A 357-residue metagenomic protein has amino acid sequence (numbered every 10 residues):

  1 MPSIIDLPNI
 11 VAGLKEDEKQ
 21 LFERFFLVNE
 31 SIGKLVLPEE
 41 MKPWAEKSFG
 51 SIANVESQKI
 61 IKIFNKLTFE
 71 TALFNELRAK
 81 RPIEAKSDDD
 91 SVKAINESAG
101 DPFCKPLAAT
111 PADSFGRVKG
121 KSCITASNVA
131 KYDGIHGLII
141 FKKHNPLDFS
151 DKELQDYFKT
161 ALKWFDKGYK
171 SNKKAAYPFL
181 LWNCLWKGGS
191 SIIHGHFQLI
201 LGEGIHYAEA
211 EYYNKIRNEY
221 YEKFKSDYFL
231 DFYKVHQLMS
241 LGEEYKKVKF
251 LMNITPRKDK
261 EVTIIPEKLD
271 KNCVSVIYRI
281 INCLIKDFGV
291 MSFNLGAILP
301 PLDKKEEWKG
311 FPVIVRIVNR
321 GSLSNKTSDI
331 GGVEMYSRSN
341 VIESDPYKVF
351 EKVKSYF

Functional and structural regions predicted by a protein language model:
M1-F357: HIT superfamily nucleotide-processing domains
